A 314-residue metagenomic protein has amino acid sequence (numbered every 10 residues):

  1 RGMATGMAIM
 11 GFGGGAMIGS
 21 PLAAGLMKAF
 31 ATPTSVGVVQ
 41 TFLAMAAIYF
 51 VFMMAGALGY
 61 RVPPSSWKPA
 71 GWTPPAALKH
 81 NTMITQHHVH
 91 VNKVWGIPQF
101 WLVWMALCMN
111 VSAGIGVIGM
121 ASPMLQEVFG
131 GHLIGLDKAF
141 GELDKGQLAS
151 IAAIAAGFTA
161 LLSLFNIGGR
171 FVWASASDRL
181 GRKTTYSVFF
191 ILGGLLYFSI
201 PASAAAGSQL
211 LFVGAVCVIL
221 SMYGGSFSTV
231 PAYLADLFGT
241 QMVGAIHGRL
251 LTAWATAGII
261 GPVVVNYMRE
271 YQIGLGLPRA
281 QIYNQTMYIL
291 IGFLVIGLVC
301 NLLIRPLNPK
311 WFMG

Functional and structural regions predicted by a protein language model:
R1-T5, G225-F238: Intracellular juxtamembrane helix-capping segments at the cytosolic ends of symmetry-related transmembrane helices
M7-V36, T256-Q272: A gly/Pro-rich, aromatic-decorated transmembrane alpha-helix motif that marks the paired, flexible gating helices
S20, N92-A174, G258-N266: Extracytoplasmic gate region of multi-pass secondary transporters
V39-G59, N284-L303: Symmetry-related core transmembrane helices of the 12-TM Major Facilitator Superfamily/SLC fold
V62-H88, K310-G314: Flexible cytoplasmic inter-helical loops of multi-pass small-molecule transporters
D178-F190: Cytoplasmic membrane-interface "Motif A"-like loop-to-helix N-cap segments of 12-TM Major Facilitator Superfamily
L192-A205: C-terminal ends and interior cores of transmembrane alpha-helices in multi-pass membrane transporters/permeases
L210-G225: Hydrophobic core of transmembrane alpha-helices in multi-pass small-molecule transporters, especially MFS/SLC-type
